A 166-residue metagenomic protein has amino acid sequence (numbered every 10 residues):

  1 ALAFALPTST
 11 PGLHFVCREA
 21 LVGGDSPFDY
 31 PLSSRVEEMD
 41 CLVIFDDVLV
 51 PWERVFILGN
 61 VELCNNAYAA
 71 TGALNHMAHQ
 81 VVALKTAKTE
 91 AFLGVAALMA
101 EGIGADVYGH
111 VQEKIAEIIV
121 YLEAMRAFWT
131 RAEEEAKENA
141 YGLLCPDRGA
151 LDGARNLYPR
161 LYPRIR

Functional and structural regions predicted by a protein language model:
A1-L84: FAD-binding core of flavoproteins
Q80-R166: Alpha-helical interface subdomain recognition
